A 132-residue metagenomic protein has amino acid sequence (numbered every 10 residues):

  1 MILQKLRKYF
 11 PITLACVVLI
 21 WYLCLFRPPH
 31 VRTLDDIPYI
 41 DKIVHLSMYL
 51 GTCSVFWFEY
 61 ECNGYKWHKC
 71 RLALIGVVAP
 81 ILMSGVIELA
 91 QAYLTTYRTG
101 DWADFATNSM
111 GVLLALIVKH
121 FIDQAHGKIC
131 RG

Functional and structural regions predicted by a protein language model:
M1-F105, S109-G132: Bulky hydrophobic segments
